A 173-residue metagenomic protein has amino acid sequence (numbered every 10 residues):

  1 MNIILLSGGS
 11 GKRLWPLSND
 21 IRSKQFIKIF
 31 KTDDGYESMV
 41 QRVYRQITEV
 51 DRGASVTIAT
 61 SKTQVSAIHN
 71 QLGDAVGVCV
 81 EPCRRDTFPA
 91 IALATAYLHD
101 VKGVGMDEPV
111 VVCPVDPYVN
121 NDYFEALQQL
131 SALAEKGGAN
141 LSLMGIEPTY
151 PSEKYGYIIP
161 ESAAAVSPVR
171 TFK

Functional and structural regions predicted by a protein language model:
M1-I68, D74-R85, Y97, F124-E125 (+1 more regions): N-terminal glycine-rich phosphate-binding loop and ensuing alpha1 helix
L6-S7, S18, E147-T149, A164: Alpha-helical protein-protein interaction elements
F26, L127, V169-F172: Aromatic-residue hotspot detector
I27, A59, G145, I159 (+1 more regions): Residues in well-ordered beta-strands of folded domains
V76-A163: Conserved beta-loop-beta/alpha segment of the NTase-like Rossmann-fold superfamily that binds/positions NTPs
E161-K173: A short, charged helix-loop
